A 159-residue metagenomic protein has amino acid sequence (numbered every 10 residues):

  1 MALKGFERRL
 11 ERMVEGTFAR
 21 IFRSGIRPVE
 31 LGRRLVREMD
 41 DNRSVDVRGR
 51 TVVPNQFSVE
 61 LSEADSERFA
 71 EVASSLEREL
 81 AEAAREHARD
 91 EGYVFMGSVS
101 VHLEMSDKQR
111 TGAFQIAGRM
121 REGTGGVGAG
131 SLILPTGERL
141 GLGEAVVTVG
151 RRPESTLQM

Functional and structural regions predicted by a protein language model:
M1-E15: N-terminal accessory segment detector
E11-P54, S58-M159: Intrinsically disordered, low-complexity acidic Ser/Thr-rich regulatory segments
